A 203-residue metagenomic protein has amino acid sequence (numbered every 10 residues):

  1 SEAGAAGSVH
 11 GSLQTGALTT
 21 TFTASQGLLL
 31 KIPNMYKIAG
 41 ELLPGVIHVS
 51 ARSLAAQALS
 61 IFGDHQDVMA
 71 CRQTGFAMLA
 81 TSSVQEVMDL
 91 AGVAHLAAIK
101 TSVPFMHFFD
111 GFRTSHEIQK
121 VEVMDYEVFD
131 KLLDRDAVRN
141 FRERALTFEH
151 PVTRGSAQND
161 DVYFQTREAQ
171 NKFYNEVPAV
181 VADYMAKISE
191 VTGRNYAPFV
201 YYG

Functional and structural regions predicted by a protein language model:
S1-A70, F76-I99: Thiamine diphosphate
V68-R72, Q119-E122: Metal-ion/cofactor- or nucleotide/acyl-coenzyme-handling active-site neighborhoods
F105-V200: Conformationally flexible catalytic loops at phosphate/diphosphate-handling active centers
